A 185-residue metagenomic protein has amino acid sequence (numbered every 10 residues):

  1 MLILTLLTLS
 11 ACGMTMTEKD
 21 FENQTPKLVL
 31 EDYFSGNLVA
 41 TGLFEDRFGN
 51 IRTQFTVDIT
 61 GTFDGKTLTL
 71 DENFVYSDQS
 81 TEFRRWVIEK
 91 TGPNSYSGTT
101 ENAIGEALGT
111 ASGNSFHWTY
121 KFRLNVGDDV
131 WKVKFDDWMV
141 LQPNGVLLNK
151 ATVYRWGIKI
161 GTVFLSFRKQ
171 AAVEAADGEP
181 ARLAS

Functional and structural regions predicted by a protein language model:
T8-A11: C-terminal motif of bacterial Sec signal peptides marking the signal peptidase cleavage site
G13-T15: Bacterial signal peptide processing site
F21-N37: N-terminal helix-cap/turn-to-beta initiation motif at the start of protein domains
F34-G42, N149: A short, Trp-centered hydrophobic/proline-enriched beta-strand micro-motif
T41, E45-V126: Central antiparallel beta-sheet cores of small beta-barrel/beta-sandwich binding domains
I51-V57, V130-F135, K159-V163: Amphipathic hydrophobic-ligand
E106-G109, S115-G127, W131-W138, Q142-A151: Surface-exposed interaction patches
D136-S185: Glycine-rich, aromatic-bearing surface loops/beta-hairpins
